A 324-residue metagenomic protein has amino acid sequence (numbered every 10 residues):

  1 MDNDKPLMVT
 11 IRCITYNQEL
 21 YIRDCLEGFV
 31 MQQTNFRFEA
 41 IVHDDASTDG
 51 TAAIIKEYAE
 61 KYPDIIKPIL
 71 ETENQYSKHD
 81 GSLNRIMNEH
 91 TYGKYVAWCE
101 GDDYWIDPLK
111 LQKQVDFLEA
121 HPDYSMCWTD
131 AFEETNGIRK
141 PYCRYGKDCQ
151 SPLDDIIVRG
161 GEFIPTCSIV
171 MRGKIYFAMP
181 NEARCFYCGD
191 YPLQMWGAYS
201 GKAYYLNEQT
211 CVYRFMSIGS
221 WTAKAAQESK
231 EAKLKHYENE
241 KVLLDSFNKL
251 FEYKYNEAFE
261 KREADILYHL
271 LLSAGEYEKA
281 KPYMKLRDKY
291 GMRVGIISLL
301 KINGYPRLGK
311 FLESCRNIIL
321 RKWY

Functional and structural regions predicted by a protein language model:
L7-T10, E39, P192: Cell-envelope/extracellular polymer assembly enzymes that use nucleotide-activated donors
E27-R37: Short, acidic, metal-binding catalytic loop of nucleotide-sugar glycosyltransferases
D44-A53, E73, E100: A conserved acidic beta->alpha catalytic loop
E60-I66, L70-E89, K110-Y176: Flexible acidic/His/Gly-enriched loops in nucleotide-sugar-dependent glycosyltransferase catalytic domains
E89, T129, G146-A232: Conserved nucleotide-sugar donor-binding catalytic segment
V96: Short aromatic/hydrophobic "clamp" motif used to bind/position activated sugar donors
Q209-S217, A223-K254, Y277-K289: Catalytic core of nucleotide-sugar-dependent glycosyltransferases
Y268-Y324: Membrane-interface aromatic/basic loop that binds lipid-linked glycans or pyrophosphate carriers, typified by
